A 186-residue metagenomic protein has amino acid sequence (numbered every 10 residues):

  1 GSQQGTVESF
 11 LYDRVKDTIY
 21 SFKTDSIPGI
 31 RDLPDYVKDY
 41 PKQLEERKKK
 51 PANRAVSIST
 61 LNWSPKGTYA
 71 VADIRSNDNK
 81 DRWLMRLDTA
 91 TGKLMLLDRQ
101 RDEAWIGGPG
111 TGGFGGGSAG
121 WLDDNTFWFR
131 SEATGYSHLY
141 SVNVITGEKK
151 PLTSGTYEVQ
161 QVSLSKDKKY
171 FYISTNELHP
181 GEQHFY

Functional and structural regions predicted by a protein language model:
G1-Y186: Beta-propeller folds
